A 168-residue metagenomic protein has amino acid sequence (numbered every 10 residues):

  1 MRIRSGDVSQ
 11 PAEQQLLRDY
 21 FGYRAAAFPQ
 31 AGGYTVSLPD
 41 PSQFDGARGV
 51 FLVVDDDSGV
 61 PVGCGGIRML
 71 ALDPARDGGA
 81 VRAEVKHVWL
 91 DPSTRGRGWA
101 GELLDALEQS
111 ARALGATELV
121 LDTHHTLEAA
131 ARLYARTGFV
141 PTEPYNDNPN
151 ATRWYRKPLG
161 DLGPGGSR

Functional and structural regions predicted by a protein language model:
I3-K86, D91-S93, L104-A106, S110 (+2 more regions): Acetyl-CoA-dependent GNAT
P11, R97, E128: Loop/helix-junction capping segments adjacent to catalytic residues or to phosphate/diphosphate-binding pockets
D91-S93, R97, H125: Active-site acidic-Proline motif in GNAT/NAT acetyltransferases
R95, R112, A135: Short polybasic/polar patches that bind polyanions
G98, G115: Conserved G/P- and acidic residue-centered "switch" motifs that form tight phosphate/ATP-binding loops in soluble
T117-R168: C-terminal "cap" of GNAT-fold acetyltransferases
